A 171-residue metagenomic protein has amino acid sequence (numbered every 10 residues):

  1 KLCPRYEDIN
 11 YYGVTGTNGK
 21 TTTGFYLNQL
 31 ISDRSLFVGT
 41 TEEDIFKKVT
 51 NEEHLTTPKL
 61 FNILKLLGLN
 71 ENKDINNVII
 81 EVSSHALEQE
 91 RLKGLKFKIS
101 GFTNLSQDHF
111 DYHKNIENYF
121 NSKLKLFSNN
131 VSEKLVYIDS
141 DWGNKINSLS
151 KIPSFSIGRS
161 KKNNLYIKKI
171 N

Functional and structural regions predicted by a protein language model:
K1-G13, T22-S32, S150, K162-K169: Short, basic phosphate-binding NTP loop
D8-I9, E71-N76, E88, K96-N171: Acidic, Mg2+-coordinating active-site environments of NTP-dependent enzymes
K20-Y26, F46-K47, V82, A86-L87: Short glycine/serine/threonine-rich phosphate/pyrophosphate-binding segments that cradle anionic phosphate groups
R34-F46, S83: Short beta-strand-centered segment that lines the nucleotide-binding/catalytic pocket of NTP-utilizing
S35-F37, I79, S156: Short beta-strand "acidic-cap" motif of Rossmann-like dinucleotide-binding folds
I45-N51, Q107-Y112: A short acidic, helix-capping loop that chelates divalent metal ions and anchors anionic groups
V49-S83: Conserved nucleotide-sensing/catalytic segment adjacent to the nucleotide-binding pocket in NTP-handling enzymes
